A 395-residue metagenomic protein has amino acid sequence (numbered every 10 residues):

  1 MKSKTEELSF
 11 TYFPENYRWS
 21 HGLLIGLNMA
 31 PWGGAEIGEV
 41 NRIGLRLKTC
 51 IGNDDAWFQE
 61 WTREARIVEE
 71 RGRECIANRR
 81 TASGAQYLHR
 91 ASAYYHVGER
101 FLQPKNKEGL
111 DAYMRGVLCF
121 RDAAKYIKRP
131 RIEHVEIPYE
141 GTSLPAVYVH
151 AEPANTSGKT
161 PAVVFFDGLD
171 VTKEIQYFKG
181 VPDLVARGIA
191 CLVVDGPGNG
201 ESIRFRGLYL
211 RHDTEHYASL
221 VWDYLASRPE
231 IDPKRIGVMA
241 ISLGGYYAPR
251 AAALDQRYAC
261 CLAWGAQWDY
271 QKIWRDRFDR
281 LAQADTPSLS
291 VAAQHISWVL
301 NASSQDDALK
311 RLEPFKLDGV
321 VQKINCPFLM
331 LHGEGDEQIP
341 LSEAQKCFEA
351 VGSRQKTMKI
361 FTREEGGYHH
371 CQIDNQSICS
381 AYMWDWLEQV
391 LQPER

Functional and structural regions predicted by a protein language model:
Q59-W61, A65-V68, D111-G158: N-terminal cap/lid segment of alpha/beta-hydrolase-fold proteins
G158-G168: Short beta-strand element of the alpha/beta-hydrolase
L208-E230, R250: Alpha/beta-hydrolase active-site loop
F278-V320: Mobile cap/lid helix-loop segments that gate and shape the active-site cleft of serine hydrolases
I324, M330-H332, D336: Short beta-strand/loop motif that positions the catalytic acidic residue of the alpha/beta-hydrolase fold
C326, P340-E349: Short alpha-helix in the alpha/beta-hydrolase fold that links the catalytic acid
F348-Y368: Catalytic histidine neighborhood in serine/cysteine hydrolases with alpha/beta-hydrolase-type architecture
Q372-R395: Catalytic active-site module of serine/aspartate enzymes centered on a nucleophile-bearing elbow/loop
